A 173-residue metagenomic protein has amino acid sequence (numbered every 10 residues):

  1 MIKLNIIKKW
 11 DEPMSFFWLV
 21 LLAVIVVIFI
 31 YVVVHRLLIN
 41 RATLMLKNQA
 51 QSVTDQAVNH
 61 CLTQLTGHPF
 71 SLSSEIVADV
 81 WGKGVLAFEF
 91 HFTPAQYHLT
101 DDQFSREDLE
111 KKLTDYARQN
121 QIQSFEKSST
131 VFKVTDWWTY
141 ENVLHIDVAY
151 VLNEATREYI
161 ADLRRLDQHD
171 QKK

Functional and structural regions predicted by a protein language model:
M1-A50: N-terminal signal-anchor transmembrane alpha helix of single-pass membrane proteins, serving as the membrane-anchoring
L22-L37, L86, F92, R165-Q171: Short N-terminal helix-initiation segments at or just after the protein's N-terminus
R41-S74: N-proximal, solvent-exposed amphipathic alpha-helical segments enriched in charged/polar residues
T66, H98-T100, T156-E158: Short acidic, gly/pro-rich beta-turn/loop elements at beta-sheet edges and active-site/ligand-binding grooves
H68-T93, W137-T139: Short edge beta-strands and adjacent turn/loop segments
A87-N120: Mature extracytoplasmic domains of secretory-pathway proteins
D108-K173: Cytosol-/stroma-facing membrane-proximal "stalk/adaptor" domains immediately downstream of transmembrane anchors
